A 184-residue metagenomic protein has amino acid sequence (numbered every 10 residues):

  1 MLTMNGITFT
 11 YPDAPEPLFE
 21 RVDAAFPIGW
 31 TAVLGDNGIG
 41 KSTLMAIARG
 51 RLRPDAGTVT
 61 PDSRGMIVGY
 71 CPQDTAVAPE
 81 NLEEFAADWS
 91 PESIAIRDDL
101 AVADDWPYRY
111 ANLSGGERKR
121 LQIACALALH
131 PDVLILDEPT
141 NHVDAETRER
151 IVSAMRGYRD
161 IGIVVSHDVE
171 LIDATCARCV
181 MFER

Functional and structural regions predicted by a protein language model:
M1-R184: ABC ATP-binding cassette signature C-motif
